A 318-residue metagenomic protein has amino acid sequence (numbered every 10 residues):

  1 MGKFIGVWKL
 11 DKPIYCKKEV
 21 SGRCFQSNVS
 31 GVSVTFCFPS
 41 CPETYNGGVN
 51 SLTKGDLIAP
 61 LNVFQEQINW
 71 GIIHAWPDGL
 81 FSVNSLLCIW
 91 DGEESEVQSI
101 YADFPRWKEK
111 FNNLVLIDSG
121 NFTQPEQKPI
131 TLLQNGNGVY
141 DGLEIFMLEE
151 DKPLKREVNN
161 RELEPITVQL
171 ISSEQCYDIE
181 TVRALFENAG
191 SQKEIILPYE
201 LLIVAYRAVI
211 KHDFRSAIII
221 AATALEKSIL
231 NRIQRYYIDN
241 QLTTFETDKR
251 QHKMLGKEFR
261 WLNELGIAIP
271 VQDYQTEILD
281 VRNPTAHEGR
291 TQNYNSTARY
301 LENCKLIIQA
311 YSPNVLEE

Functional and structural regions predicted by a protein language model:
M1-I130: Long, contiguous, compositionally biased segments that the model treats as domain-scale units
G71, W76-L87, E93-S99, E264-E318: Charge-enriched, short contiguous segments at helix-coil
I89, E93-E96, S119, E180-T181 (+3 more regions): General structural signal for secondary-structure boundaries
E93, V97-I100, F104, S172-Q175 (+2 more regions): Intrinsic-disorder-associated interaction segments
W107, L201, T247, Q251-E258 (+2 more regions): Alpha-helical structural motif
E109, L230, L306-Q309: A broad, structural surface signal
N112-E126, R232-Y236, N240, G289-N293 (+1 more regions): Long, hydrophobic, amphipathic alpha-helical segments used as structural scaffolds
E126-L265: Helix-loop junctions and short alpha-helical segments
